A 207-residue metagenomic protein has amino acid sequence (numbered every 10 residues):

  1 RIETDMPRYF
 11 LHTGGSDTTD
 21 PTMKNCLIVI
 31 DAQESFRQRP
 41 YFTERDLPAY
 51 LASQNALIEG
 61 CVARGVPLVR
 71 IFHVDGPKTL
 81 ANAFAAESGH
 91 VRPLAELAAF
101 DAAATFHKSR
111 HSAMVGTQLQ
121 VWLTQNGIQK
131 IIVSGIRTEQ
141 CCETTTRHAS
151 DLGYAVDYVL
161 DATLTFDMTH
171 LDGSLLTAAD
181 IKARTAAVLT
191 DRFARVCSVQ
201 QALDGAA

Functional and structural regions predicted by a protein language model:
I2-C26, N55-R64, N82-A207: Active-site-adjacent betaalpha module
D5-R8, A32, D46, L68 (+1 more regions): A general marker of short, structured functional hotspots
L27-F42: Generic N-terminal amphipathic, Lys/Arg-enriched alpha-helix
V29-I30, P67-H73, V159: Short beta-strand segments at enzyme active-site cores
S35-R37, F72-P77, A95-T105: Short, basic/glycine-rich phosphate-binding loops at helix/coil junctions that contact nucleotide phosphates
Q38-F42, L80, T169-L171: Short acidic, glycine/proline-rich loop/turn micro-motifs
Y41-R70: A short alpha/beta connector and helix-capping loop motif
